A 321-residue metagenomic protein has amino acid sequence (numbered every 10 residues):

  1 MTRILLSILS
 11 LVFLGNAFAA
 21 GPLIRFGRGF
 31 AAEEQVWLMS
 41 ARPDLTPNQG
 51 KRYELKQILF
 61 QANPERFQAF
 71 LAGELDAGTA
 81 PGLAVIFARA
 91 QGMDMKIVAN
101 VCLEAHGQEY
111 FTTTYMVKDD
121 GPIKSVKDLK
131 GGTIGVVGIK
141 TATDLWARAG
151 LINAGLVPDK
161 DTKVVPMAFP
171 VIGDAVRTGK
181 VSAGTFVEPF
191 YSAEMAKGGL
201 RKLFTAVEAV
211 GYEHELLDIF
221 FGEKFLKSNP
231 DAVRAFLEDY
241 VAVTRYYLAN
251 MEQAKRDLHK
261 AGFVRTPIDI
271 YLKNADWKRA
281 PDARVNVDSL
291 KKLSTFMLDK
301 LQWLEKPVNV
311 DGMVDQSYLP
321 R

Functional and structural regions predicted by a protein language model:
M1-I4: Positively charged n-region of N-terminal signal peptides that target proteins for export
L6-N16: Bacterial N-terminal signal peptides
A20-V157, V165-P166, S182: Short, glycine-/small- and polar/acidic-enriched structural segments that line small-molecule recognition paths
K51, Q57, G198-K202, F263: N-terminal secretory/targeting leader peptides
L83, D159, V164-V165, P170-K260: Pocket-lining segment of extracytoplasmic ligand-binding domains
V101-T114, L200-L226, D311-G312, Q316-R321: Periplasmic-binding protein-like
K227-L304: Secondary-structure end/capping motifs
T295-R321: Conserved C-terminal helix/tail region of periplasmic/extracytoplasmic solute-binding proteins
